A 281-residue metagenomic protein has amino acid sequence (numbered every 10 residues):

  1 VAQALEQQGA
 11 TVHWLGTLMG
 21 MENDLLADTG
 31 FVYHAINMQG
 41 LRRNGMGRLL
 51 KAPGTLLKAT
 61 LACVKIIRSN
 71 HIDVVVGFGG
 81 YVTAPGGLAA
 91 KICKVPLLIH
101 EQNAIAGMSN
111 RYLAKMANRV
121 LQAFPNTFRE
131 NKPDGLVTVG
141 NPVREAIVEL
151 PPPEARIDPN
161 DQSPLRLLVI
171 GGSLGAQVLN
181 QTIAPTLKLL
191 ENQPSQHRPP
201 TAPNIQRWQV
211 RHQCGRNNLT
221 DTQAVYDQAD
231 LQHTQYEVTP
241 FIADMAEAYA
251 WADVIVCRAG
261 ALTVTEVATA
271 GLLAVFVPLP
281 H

Functional and structural regions predicted by a protein language model:
E6-T55, C214-N218: Conserved nucleotide-sugar phosphate-binding/catalytic loop shared by glycosyltransferases and other
T11, M21, V32, K91-P153: Active-site-proximal region of nucleotide-activated glycan assembly enzymes, centered on histidine/acidic-rich loops
M19-D24, I72-C93: An aromatic- and histidine-rich active-site surface loop
L25, T29, P152-I255: Donor-nucleotide binding loops and adjacent catalytic segments primarily of GT-B fold Leloir glycosyltransferases
G45-V74: An amphipathic, basic-hydrophobic alpha-helix
I72-V74, A250-T263: Acidic donor-binding loop of glycosyltransferase active sites
L88, A246, V264-A270: Short alpha-helical segment that forms part of, or immediately flanks, the ligand-binding pocket in carbohydrate-active
C93, A250-A252, A268-V275: Conserved donor-binding/catalytic loop of nucleotide-activated donor transferases
